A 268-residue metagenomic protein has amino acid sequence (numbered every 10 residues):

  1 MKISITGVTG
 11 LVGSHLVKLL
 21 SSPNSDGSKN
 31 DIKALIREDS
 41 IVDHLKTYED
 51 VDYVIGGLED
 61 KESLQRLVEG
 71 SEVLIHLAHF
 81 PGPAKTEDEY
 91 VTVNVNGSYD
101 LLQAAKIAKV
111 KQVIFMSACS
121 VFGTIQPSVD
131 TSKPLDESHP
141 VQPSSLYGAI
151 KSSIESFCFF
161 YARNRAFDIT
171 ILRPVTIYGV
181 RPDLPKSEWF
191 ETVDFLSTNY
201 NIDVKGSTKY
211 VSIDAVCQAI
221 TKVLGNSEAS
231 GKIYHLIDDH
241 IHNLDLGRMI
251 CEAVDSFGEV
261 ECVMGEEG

Functional and structural regions predicted by a protein language model:
I3-D26: N-terminal Rossmann NAD(P)H-binding glycine-rich loop of SDR-like oxidoreductase domains
V51, I55-V95, A104: NAD(P)H-binding glycine-rich loop region in Rossmannoid oxidoreductase-like domains and their noncatalytic homologs
V91-S98, I114-S117, I150-K151, K209: Short alpha-helix in the Rossmann-fold core of NAD(P)-dependent oxidoreductases
D100-L146: Conserved Rossmann-fold NAD(P)-dependent oxidoreductase catalytic core, especially the SDR/UDP-sugar
Q142-T170: Active-site Tyr-X1-5-Lys
S152, R165-F167, Y178-F190, K222-Y234 (+1 more regions): Glycine/proline-rich active-site loop of Rossmann-fold NAD(P)-dependent oxidoreductases
A162-K209, I213-A215, I250: NAD(P)-dependent short-chain dehydrogenase/reductase
A219-G268: Mid/C-terminal beta-alpha module of Rossmann-like enzyme folds, strongest in SDR-family dehydrogenases/epimerases
